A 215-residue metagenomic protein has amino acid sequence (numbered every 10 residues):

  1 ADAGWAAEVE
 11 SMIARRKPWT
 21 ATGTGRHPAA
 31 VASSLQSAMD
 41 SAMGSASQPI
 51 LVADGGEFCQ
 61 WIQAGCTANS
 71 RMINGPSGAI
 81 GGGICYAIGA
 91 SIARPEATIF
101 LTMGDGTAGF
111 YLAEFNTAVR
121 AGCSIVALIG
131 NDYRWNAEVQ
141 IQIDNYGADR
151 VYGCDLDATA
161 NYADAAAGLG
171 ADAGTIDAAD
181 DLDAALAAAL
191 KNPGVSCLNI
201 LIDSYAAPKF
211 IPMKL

Functional and structural regions predicted by a protein language model:
A1-E8, A127, L186: Glycine-rich, acidic loop regions that bind phosphate or pyrophosphate groups
D2-A6, T24-A32, G55, D155-Y162 (+2 more regions): Generic structural signal for well-ordered, non-membrane alpha-helical segments in soluble metabolic enzymes
A3, T22-T24, M43, Y146 (+2 more regions): Feature targets compositionally biased, intrinsically disordered low-complexity regions with long contiguous runs
A7-E96: Active-site diphosphate/adenylate-binding microenvironment
Q60-L215: Thiamine diphosphate
